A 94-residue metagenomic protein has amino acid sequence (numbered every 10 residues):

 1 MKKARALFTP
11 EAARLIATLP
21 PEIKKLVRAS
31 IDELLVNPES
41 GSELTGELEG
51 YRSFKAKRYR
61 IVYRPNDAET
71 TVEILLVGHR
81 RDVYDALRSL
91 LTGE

Functional and structural regions predicted by a protein language model:
M1-R28: Arg/Lys-rich, positively charged N-terminal/basic patches that mediate binding to nucleic acids
K2-R5, T18, R64-E94: Enriched for short, Lys/Arg-rich terminal
T9-E11, A29-I31, R52-A56: Short, functional N-terminal and low-complexity linear motifs
I31, Y59-V62, L87-R88: Enrichment for repetitive, rod-forming helical segments
E33-N37: Short proline/glycine- and basic residue-enriched helix-capping loop/turn segments at helix->loop/beta transitions
E39-D82: Basic/aromatic recognition patch in beta-strand/loop cores that engages polyanionic ligands
